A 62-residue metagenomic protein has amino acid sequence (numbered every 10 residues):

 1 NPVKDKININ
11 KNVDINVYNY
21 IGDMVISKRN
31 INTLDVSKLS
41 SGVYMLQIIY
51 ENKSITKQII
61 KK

Functional and structural regions predicted by a protein language model:
V3-K62: C-terminal outer-membrane/trafficking sorting elements
